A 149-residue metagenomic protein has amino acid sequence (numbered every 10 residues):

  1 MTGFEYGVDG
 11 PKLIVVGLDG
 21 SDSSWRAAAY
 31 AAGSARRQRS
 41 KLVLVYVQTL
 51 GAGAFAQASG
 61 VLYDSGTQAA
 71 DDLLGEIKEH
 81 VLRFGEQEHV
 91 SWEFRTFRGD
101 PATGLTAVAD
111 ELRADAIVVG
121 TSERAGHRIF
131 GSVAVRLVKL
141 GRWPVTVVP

Functional and structural regions predicted by a protein language model:
M1-D9, R83-I117, R124: Structural beta-alpha unit
T2-Y63: Small/aliphatic-rich secondary-structure junction motif
V43-V45, D71, E93-F97, T146: General small-molecule cofactor/ligand-binding pocket signal
Y46-V47, G120-S122, P149: Short secondary-structure boundary segments
S59-Y63, E111-R113, V135-R136: Short, hinge-like loop/turn segments at secondary-structure boundaries
L62-E76: A short acidic, glycine-rich active-site loop that binds or catalyzes chemistry on phosphate/adenosine moieties
A116-K139: Glycine-rich, Arg-bearing micro-motifs that act as flexible, cationic patches
L140-P149: Short, acidic/small-residue loops that bind anionic groups at enzyme active sites
